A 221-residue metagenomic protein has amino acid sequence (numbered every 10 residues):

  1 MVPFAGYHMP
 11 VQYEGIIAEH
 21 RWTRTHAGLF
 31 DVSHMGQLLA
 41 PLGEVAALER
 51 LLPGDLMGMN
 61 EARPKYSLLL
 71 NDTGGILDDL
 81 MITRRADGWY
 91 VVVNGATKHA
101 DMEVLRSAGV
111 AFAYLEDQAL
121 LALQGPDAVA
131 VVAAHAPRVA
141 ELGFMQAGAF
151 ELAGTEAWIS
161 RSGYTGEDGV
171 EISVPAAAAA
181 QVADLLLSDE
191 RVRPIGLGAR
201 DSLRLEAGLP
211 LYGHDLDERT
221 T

Functional and structural regions predicted by a protein language model:
M1-T221: Basic, glycine/lysine-rich polyanion-binding surfaces/domains
